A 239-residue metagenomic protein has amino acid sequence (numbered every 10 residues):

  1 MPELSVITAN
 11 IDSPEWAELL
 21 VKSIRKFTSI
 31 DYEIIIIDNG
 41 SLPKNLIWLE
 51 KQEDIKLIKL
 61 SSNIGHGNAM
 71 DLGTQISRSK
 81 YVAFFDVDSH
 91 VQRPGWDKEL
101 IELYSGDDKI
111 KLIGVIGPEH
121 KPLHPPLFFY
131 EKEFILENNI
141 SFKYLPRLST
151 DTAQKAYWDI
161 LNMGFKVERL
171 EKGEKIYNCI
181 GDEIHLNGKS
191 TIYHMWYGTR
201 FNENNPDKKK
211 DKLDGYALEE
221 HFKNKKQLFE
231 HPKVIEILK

Functional and structural regions predicted by a protein language model:
M1-K22: N-proximal low-complexity "stem/linker" segments adjacent to membrane-targeting elements
S23-D31: Short, acidic, metal-binding catalytic loop of nucleotide-sugar glycosyltransferases
D38-L46: A conserved acidic beta->alpha catalytic loop
E50-I64: Conserved donor nucleotide-binding strand/loop of the catalytic core
L60-I76: Glycine-rich, basic loop-to-helix element that forms the pyrophosphate-binding segment of sugar-nucleotide handling
V82: Short aromatic/hydrophobic "clamp" motif used to bind/position activated sugar donors
Q92-D159: Conserved catalytic core of nucleotide-sugar-dependent glycosyltransferases
L148-K239: C-terminal catalytic/acceptor-binding lobe
